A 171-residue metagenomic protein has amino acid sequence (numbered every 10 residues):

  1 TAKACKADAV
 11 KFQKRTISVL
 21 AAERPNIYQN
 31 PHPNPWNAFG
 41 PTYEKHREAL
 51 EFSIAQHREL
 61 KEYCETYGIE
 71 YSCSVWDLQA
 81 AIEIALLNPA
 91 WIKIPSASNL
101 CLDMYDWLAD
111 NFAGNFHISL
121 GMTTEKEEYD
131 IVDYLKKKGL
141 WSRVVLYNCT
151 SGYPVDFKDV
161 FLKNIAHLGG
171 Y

Functional and structural regions predicted by a protein language model:
T1-Y171: Catalytic cores and adjacent flexible loops of soluble metabolic enzymes that perform enolate/carbanion chemistry on
